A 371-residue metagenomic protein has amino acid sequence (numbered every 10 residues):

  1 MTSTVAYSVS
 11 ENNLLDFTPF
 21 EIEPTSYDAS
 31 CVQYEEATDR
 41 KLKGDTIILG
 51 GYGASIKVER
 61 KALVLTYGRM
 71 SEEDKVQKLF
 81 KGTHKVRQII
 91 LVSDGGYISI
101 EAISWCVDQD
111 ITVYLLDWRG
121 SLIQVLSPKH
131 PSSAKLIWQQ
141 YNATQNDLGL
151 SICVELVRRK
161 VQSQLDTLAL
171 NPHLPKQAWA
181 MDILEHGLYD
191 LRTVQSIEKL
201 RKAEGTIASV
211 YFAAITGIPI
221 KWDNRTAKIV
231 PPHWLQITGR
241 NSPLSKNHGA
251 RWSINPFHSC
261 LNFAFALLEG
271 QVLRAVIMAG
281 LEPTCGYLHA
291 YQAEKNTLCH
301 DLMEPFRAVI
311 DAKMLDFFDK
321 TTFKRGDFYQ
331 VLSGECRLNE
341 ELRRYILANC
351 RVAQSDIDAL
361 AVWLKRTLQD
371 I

Functional and structural regions predicted by a protein language model:
T2-K61, T66-G68, S133-I371: Active-site helix-to-loop segments that bind/position phosphate- or nucleotide-bearing substrates and donors across
Y52, K75-K78, E101-I103: Short secondary-structure capping/turn segments at boundaries of alpha-helices and beta-strands
S55, K81, S104-W105, F306: A general structural signal for short secondary-structure junctions and capping/turn motifs
K61-L63, M70, G96-Y97, G120: Short, glycine-/Ser/Thr-/acidic-enriched flexible segments
V64-H84: Active-site-flanking structural segment that lines cofactor/substrate pockets
G82, G95-S99, K295, F306-R307: Generic structural signal for well-ordered secondary structure
K85-Q88, S93-D166: A surface-exposed, charged beta-strand/loop segment in the N-terminal or early-internal portion of soluble proteins
